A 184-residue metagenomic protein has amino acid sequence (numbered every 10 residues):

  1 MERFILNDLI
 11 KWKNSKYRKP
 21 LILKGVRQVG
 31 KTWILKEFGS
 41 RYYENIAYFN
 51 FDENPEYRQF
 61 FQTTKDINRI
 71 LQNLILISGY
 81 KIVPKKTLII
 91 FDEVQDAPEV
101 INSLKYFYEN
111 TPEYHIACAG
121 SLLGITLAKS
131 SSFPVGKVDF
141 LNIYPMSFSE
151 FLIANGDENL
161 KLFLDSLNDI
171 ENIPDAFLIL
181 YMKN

Functional and structural regions predicted by a protein language model:
M1-N184: Phosphate-binding site recognition
